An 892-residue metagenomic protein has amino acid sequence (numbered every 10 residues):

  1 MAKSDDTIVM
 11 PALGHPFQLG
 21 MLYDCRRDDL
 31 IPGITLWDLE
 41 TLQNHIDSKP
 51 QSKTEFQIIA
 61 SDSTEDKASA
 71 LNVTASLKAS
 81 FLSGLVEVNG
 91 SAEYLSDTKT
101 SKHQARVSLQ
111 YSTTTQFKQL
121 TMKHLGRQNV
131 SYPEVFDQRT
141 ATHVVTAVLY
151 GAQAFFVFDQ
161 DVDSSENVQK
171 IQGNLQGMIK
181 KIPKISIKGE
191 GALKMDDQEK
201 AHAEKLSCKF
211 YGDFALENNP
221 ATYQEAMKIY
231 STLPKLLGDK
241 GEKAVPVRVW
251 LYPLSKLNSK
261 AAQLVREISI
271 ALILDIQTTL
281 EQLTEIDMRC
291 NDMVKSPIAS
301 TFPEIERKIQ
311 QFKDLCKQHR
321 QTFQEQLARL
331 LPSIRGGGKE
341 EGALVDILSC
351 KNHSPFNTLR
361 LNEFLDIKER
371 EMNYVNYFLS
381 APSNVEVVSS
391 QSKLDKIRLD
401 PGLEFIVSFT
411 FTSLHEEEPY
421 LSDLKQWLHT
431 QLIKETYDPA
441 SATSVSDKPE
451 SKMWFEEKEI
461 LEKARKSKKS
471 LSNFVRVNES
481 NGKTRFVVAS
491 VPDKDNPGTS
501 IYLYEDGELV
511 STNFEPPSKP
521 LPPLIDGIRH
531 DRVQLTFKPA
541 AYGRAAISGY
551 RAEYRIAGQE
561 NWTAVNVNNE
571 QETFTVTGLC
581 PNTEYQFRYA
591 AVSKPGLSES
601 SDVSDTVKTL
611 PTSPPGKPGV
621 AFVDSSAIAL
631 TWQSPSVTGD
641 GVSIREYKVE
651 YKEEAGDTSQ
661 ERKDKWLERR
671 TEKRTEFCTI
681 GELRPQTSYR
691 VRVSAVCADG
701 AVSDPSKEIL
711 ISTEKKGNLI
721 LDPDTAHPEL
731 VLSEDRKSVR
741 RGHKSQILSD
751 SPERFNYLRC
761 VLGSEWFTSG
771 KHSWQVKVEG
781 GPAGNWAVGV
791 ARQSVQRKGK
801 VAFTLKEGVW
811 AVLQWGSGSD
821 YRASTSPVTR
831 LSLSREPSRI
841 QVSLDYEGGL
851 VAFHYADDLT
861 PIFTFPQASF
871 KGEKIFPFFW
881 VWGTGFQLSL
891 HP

Functional and structural regions predicted by a protein language model:
M1-R335, V345, S389, G482: Membrane-permeabilization and membrane-interfacing ectodomains
P11-G14, D24, T54, I59 (+11 more regions): Peripheral membrane interaction modules
D38-E40, Q51-V73, F514-L521, G527-K538 (+8 more regions): Eukaryotic beta-rich interaction modules
Q104-T113, K118-G126, H202-Q263, T609 (+5 more regions): C-terminal effector modules
L280-L524, R529: Long, compositionally biased eukaryotic scaffolding/regulatory segments
P517-T577, E584-L610, P614-G681, S688-I711: Extracellular low-complexity, O-glycosylation-prone stalks/linkers
I547, N582-E584, I644, Q686-S688 (+3 more regions): Extracellular Ig-like/FN3 beta-sandwich strand-entry sites
R754-G816: Secretory/extracellular carbohydrate-interaction modules and structurally similar beta-sandwich "look-alikes"
